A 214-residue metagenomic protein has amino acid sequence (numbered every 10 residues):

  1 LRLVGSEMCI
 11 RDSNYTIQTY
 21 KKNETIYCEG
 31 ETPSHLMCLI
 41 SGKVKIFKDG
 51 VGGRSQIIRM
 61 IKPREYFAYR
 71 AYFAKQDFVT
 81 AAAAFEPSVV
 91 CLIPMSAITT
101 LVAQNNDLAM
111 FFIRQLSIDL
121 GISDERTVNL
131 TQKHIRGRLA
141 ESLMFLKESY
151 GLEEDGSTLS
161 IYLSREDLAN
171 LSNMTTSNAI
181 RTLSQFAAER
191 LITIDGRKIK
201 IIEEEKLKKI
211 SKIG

Functional and structural regions predicted by a protein language model:
L1-G5, C9-I10: Single conserved hydrophobic/aromatic residue that forms the stacking wall/gate of nucleotide- or nucleobase-binding
R2-L3, M60, A84, L92 (+2 more regions): Short aromatic/basic micro-patch
E24-E86: Cyclic nucleotide-binding regulatory domains
R59-G121: Cyclic-nucleotide recognition modules
A103-N173: Polybasic "coupling" helices that flank or enter modular domains
E148-G214: Phosphate-/nucleic-acid-contacting segments
